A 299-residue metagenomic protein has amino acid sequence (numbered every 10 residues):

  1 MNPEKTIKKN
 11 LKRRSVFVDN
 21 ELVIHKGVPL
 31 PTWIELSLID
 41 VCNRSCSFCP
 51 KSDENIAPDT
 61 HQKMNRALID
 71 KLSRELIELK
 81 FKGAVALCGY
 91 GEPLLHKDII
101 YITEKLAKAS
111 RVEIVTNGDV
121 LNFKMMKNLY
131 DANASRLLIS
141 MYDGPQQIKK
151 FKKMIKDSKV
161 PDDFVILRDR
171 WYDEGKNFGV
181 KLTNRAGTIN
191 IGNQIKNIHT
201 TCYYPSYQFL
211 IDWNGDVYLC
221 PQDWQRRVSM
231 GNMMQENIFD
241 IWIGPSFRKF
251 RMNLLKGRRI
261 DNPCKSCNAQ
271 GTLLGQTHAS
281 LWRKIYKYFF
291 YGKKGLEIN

Functional and structural regions predicted by a protein language model:
N2-R136, L274-N299: Conserved alpha-helical substructure of the radical SAM core
T32, P205, W224: Exposed loop/turn and edge beta-strand positions of beta-sandwich/beta-sheet ligand-binding modules
L36, D40-N43, K196, R258-D261: Processing junctions and N-termini across compartments
C42, C46-C49, C202, C220 (+1 more regions): Short cysteine clusters
S73, H96-S206: Conserved AdoMet/S-adenosylmethionine-binding subsite of the radical SAM
K156-G192, Q222-L274: C-terminal accessory region of radical SAM enzymes
I211-D212: Short, acidic, Ser/Thr-enriched surface-loop or helix-capping motifs
